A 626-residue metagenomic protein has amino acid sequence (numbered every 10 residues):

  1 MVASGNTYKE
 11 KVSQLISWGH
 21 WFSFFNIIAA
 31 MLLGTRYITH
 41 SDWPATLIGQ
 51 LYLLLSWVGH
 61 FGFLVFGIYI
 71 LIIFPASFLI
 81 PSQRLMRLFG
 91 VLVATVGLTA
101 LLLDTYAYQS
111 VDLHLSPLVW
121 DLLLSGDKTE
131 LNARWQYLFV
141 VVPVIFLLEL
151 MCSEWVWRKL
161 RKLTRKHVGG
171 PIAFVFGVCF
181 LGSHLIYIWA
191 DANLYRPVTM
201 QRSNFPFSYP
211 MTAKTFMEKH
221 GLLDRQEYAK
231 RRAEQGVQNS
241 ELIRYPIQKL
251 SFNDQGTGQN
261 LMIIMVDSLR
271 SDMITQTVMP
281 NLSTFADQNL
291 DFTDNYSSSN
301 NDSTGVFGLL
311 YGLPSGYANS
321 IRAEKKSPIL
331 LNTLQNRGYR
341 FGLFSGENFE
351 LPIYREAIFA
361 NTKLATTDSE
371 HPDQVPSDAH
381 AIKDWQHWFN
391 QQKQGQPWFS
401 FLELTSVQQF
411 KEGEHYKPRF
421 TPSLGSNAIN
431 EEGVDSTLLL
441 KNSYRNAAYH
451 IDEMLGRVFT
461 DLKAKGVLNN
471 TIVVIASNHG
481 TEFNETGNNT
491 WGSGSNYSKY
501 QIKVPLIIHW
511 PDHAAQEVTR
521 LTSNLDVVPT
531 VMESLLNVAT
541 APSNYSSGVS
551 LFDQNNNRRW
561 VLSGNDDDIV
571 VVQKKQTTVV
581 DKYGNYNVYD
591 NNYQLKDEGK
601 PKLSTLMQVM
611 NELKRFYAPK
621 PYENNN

Functional and structural regions predicted by a protein language model:
V2-S208: Transmembrane and membrane-interface helices of multi-pass, inner-membrane envelope-modifying transferases
A3-I27, P81-S82, L150-K162, H167-R196 (+3 more regions): Membrane-interface soluble catalytic domains
N26, K463, V467-D512: Histidine-centered active-site microenvironments of extracellular/periplasmic hydrolases and transferases
L51, L55-W57, A318-I321, P372 (+4 more regions): Active-site rim elements
G177-N427: Active-site-proximal alpha/beta segments of enzymes that process anionic O-linked groups
N300-Y311, E432, T490-P542: Substrate-binding rim/cap in mid-to-C-terminal beta-strand-loop elements of soluble/periplasmic
K383-N390, L424-T471: A long, amphipathic alpha-helix that forms part of the scaffold/cap immediately adjacent to metal-dependent active
